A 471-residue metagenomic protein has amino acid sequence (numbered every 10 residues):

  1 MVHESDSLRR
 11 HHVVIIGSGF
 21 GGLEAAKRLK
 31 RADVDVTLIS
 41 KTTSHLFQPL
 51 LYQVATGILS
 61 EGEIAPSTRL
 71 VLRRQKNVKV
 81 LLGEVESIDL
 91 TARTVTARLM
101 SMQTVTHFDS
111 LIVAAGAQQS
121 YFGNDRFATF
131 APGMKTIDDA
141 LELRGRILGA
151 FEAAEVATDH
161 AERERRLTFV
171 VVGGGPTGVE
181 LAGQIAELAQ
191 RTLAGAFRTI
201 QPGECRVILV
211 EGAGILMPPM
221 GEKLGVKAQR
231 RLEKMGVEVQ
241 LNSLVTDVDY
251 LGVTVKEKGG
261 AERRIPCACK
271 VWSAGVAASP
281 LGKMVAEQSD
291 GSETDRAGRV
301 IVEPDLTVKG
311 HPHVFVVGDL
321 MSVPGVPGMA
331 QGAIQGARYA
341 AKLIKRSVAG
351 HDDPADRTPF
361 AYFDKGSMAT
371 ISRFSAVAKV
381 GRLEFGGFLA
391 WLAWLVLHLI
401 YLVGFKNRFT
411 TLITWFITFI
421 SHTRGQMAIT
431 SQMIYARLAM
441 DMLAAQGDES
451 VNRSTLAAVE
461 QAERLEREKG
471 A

Functional and structural regions predicted by a protein language model:
M1-H11, V78-V170, L188, G259-G260 (+1 more regions): FAD-binding core/adjacent interface of flavoenzyme oxidoreductases
V2, R10, G336, K342-A471: C-terminal, flexible cofactor-proximal segment of oxidoreductases
V2-L82, E86-S87, F169, P176-M220 (+2 more regions): Beta1-alpha1 glycine-rich phosphate/pyrophosphate-binding loop at the start of Rossmann-like nucleotide-binding domains
V14-I16, T106-G116, V245, I265-G275 (+1 more regions): Short hydrophobic core segments
K76-T94, A186-P304, G310, D352: A Rossmann-like FAD-binding core segment of flavoenzymes
G116-Q119, A182, V276-A278: Short glycine-rich anion-binding loops that position phosphate/pyrophosphate groups of nucleotides and phosphorylated
T129-D159, L251-G252, R263-G336: FAD-site-proximal beta/loop scaffold in flavoenzymes
R163-M220, L224-R230, E238-Q240, P327-P359 (+1 more regions): Rossmann-like dinucleotide-binding core of oxidoreductases
